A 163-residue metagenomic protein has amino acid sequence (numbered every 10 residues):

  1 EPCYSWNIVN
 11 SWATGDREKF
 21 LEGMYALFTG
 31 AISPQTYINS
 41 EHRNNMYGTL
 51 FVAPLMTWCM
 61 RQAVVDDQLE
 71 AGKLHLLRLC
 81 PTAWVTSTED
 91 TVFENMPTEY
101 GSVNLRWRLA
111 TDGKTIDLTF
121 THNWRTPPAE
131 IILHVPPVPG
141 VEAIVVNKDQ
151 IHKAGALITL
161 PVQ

Functional and structural regions predicted by a protein language model:
E1: Aromatic-lined, polymer-binding surfaces characteristic of secreted/periplasmic polysaccharide-degrading enzymes
N7-I8: Conserved small-residue packing positions in alpha-helical repeats and bundles
R17-V162: Non-catalytic C-terminal accessory modules of carbohydrate-active enzymes
